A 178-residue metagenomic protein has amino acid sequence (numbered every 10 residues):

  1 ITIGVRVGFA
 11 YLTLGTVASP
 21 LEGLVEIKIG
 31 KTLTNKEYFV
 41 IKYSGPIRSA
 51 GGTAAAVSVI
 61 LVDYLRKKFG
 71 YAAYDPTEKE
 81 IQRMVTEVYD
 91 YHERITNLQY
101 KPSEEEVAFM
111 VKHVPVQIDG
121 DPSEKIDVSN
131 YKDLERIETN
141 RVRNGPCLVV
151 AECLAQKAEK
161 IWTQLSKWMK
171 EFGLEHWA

Functional and structural regions predicted by a protein language model:
I1-A178: Extended, Lys/Arg-rich, non-catalytic nucleic-acid recognition/anchoring regions of very large nucleic-acid-interacting
